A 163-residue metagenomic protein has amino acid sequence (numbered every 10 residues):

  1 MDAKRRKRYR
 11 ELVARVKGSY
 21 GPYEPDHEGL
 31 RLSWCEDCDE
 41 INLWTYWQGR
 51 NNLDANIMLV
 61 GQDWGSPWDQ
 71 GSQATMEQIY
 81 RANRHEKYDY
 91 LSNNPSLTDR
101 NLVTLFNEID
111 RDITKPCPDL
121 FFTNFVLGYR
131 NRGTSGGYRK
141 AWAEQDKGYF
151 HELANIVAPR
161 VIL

Functional and structural regions predicted by a protein language model:
D2-V161: A polyanion-binding, active-site-adjacent surface
